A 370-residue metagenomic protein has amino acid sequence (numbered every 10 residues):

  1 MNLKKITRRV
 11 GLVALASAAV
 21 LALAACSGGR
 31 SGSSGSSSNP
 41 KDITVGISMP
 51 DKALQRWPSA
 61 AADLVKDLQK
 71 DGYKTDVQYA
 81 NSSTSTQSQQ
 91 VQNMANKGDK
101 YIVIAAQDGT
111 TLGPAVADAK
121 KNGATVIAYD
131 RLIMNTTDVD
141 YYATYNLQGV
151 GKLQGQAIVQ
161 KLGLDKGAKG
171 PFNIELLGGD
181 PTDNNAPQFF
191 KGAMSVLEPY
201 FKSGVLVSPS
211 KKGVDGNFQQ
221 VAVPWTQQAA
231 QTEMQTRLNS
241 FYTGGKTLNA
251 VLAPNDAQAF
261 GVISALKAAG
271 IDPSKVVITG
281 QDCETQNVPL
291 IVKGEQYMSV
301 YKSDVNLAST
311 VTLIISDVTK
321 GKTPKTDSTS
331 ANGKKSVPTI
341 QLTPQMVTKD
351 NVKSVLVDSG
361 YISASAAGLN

Functional and structural regions predicted by a protein language model:
N2-R9, C26-N370: A residue-level marker of the well-folded mature domains of exported/periplasmic proteins
T7-A18: Sec-dependent signal peptide hydrophobic core
V20-A25: C-terminal motif of bacterial Sec signal peptides marking the signal peptidase cleavage site
